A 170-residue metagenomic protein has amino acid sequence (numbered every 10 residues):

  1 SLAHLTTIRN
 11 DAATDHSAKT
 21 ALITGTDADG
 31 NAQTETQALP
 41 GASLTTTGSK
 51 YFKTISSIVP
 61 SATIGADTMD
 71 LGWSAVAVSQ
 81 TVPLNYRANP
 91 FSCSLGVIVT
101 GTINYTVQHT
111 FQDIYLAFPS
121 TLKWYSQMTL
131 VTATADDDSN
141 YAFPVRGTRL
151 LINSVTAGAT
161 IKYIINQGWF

Functional and structural regions predicted by a protein language model:
S1-D15: Extended assembly-interface regions of large multimeric machines
L2, V78, V131-A135: Ser/Thr- and Asn-enriched, surface-exposed coil loops between beta-strands
A3-T6, G48-T63, A88-L95, N140-T160: Noncatalytic modules at the cell exterior or secretory-pathway interfaces, chiefly beta-strand-rich lectin/adhesion
H4, H16-K19, S43, P90-F91 (+4 more regions): Short tyrosine-centred short linear motifs in exposed loops/low-complexity segments
D15-A77, D137-D138, P144-T148: Beta-strand-rich solenoidal segments
L22-D27, A66-T100, H109, D113-Y115 (+2 more regions): C-terminal interaction-tip segments
T24-T46, T100-D136: Non-cytosolic beta-sandwich-type ligand-binding/adhesion modules
A32, L130-A133, T148-R149, A157 (+1 more regions): Solvent-exposed, well-ordered amphipathic alpha-helical segments that flank/support binding or catalytic loops
